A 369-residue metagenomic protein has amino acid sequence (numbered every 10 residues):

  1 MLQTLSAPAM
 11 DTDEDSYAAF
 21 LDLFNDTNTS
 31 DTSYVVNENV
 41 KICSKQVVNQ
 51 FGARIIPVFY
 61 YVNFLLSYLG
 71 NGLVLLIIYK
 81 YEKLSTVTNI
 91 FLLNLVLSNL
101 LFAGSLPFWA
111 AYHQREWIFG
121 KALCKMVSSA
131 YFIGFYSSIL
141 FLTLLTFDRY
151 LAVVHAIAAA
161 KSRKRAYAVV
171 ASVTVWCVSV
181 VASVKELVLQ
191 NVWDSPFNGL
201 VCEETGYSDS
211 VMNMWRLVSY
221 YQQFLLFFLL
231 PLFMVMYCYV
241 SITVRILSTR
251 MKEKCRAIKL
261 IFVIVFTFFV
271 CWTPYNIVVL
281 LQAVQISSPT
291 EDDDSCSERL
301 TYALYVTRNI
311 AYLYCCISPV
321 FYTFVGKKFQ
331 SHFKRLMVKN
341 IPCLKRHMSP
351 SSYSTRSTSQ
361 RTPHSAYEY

Functional and structural regions predicted by a protein language model:
M1-K45, S195, G199, E291-S295 (+1 more regions): Intrinsically disordered regulatory tails of 7TM GPCRs
N39-V47, G120-S128, A166-V169, V181-L232 (+1 more regions): Loop architecture of class A 7-transmembrane GPCRs
N49-Y61, V87-L144, A152-A160: Extracellular TM2-ECL1-early TM3 structural module of rhodopsin-like
G52-Y81, S98-L101, F233-Y239: First transmembrane helix
V62-L65, L97, P107, L123-M126 (+6 more regions): Hydrophobic residues within alpha-helical transmembrane segments of multi-pass solute transporters/permease subunits
N89, L93-V96, V169-V173, Q222 (+3 more regions): Internal alpha-helical transmembrane segments of multi-pass membrane proteins, especially GPCRs
G134-F141, L151, H155-T205, L230 (+3 more regions): Fourth transmembrane helix
Y221-L225, K259, Y275-P319: Extracellular loop 3-seventh transmembrane helix
